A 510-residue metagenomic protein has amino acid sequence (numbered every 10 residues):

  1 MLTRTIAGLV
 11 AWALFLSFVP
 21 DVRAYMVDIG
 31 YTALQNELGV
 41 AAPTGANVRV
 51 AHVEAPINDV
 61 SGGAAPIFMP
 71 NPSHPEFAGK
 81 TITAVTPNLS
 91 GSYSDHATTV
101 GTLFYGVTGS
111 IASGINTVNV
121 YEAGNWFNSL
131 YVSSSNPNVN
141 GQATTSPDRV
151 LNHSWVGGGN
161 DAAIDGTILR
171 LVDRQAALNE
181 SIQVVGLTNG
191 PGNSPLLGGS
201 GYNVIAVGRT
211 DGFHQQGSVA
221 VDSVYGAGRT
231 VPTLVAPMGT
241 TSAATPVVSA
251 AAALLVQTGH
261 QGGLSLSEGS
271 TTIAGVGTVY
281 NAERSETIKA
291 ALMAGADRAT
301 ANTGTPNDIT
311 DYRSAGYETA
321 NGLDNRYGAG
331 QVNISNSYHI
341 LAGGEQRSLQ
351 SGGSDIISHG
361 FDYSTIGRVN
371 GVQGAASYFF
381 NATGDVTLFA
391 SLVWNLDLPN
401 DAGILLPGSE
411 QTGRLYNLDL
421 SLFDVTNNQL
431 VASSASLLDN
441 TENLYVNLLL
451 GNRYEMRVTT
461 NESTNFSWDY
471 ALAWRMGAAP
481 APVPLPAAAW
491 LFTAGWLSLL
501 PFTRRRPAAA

Functional and structural regions predicted by a protein language model:
G8-S17: Bacterial N-terminal signal peptides
F18-A24: Sec/Tat signal peptide C-region and signal peptidase I cleavage site
Y25-V132, T145-L151, G158-D165, A177-I182 (+6 more regions): Subtilisin-like serine protease catalytic core
A251-L255: Alpha-helical metal-binding/catalytic segments enriched in His/Glu/Asp
R284-K289, A376-Y378, G408-R414, S421-T426 (+1 more regions): C-terminal edge strands of extracellular/lumenal beta-sandwich accessory domains
T310-Y416, A473-A478: Secreted peptidase-domain scaffold signal
P482-F502: A short, hydrophobic C-terminal helix/tail in secreted or cell-surface proteins
R506-A510: Short, charged juxtamembrane terminal tails flanking transmembrane helices
